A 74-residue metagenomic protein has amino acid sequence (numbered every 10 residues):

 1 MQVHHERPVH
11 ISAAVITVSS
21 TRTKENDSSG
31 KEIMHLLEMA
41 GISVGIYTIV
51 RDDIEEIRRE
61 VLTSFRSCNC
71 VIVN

Functional and structural regions predicted by a protein language model:
M1-N74: Non-catalytic beta/alpha edge segments that cap or flank active sites
